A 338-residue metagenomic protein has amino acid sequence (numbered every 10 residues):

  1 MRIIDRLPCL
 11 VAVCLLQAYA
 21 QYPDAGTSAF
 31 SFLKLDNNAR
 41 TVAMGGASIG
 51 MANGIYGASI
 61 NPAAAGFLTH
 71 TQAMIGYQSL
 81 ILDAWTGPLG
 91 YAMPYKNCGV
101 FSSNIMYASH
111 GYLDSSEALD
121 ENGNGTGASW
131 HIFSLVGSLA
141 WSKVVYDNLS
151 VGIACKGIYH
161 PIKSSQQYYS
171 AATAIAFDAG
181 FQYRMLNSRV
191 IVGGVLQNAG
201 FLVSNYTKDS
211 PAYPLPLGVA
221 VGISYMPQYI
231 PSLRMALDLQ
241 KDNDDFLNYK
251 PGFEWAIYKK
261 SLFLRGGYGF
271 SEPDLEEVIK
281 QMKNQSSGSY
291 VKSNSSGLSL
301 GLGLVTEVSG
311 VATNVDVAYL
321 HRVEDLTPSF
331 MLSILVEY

Functional and structural regions predicted by a protein language model:
M1-S31: Cleavable N-terminal export/targeting peptides
Q21-Y338: Subset of outer-membrane beta-barrel
